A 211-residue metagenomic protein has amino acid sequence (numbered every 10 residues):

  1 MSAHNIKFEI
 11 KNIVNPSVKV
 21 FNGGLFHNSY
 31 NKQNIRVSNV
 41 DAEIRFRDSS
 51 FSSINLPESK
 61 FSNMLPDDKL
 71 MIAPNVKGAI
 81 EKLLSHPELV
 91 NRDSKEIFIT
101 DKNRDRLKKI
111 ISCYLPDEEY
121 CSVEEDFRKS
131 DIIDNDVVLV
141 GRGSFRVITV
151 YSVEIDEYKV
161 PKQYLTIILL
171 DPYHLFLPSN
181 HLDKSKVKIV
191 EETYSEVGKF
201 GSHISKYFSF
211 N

Functional and structural regions predicted by a protein language model:
M1-G141, V153-N211: Basic, Lys/Arg-enriched alpha-helical interface segments
